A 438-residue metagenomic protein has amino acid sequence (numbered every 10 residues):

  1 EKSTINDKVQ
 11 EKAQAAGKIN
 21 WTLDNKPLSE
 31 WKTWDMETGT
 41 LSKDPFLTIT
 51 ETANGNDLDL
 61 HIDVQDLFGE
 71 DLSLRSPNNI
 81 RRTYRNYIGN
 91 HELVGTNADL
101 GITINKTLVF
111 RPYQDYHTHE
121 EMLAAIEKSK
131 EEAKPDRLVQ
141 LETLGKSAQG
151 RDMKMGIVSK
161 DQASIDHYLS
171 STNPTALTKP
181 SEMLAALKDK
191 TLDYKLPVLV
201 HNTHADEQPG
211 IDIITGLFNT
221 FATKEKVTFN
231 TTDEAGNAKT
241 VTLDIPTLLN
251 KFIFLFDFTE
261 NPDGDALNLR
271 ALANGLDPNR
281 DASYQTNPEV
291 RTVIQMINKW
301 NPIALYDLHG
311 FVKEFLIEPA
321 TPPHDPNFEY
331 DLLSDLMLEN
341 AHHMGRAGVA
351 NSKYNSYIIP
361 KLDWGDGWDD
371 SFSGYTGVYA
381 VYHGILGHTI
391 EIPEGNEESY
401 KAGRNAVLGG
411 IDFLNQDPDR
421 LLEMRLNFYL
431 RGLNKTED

Functional and structural regions predicted by a protein language model:
E1-D438: M14 metallocarboxypeptidase catalytic domain recognition
